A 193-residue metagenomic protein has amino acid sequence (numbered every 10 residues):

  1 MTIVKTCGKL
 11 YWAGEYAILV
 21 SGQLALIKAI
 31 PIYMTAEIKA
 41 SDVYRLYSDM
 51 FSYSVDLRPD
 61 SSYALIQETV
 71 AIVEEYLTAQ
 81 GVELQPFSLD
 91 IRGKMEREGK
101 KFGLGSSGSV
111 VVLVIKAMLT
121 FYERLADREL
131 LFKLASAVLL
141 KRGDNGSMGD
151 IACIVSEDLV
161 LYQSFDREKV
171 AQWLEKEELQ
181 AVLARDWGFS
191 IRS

Functional and structural regions predicted by a protein language model:
M1-L104, K116-A126, E157-L159, I191-S193: ATP-binding N-lobe of GHMP and related small-molecule kinases
I18-K28, Y53, T120-S193: ATP-dependent small-molecule kinase catalytic core of the GHMP/sugar-kinase superfamily and closely related
S107: Short, conserved phosphate/pyrophosphate- and ester-handling motifs at nucleotide-, phospho-/glycolipid
L113: Active-site signature of alpha/beta-hydrolase-fold catalytic machinery across serine- and Asp/Cys-nucleophile hydrolases
